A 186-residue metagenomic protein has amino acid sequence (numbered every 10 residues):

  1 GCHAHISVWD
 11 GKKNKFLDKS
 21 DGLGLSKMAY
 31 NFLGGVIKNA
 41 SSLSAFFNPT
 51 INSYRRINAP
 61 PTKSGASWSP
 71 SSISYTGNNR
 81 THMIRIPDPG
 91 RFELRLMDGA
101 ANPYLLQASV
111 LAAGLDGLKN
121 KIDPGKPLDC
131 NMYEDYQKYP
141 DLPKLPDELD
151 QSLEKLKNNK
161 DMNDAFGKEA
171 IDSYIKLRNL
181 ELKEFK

Functional and structural regions predicted by a protein language model:
G1-L128, Q137-K138, L142: Active-site capping/gating regions of soluble enzymes
C130-K186: Acidic, glycine-enriched catalytic cores built around paired aspartates
